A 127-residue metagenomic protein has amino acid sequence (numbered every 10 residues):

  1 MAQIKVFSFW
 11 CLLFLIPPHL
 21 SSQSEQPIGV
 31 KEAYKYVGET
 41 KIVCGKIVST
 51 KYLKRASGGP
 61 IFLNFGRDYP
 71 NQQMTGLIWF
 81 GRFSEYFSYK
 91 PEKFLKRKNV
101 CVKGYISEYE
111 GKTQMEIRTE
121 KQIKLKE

Functional and structural regions predicted by a protein language model:
M1-E25: Bacterial Sec-dependent N-terminal signal peptides
P18-E127: OB-fold and OB-like single-stranded nucleic-acid-recognition modules and their adjacent interaction interfaces
